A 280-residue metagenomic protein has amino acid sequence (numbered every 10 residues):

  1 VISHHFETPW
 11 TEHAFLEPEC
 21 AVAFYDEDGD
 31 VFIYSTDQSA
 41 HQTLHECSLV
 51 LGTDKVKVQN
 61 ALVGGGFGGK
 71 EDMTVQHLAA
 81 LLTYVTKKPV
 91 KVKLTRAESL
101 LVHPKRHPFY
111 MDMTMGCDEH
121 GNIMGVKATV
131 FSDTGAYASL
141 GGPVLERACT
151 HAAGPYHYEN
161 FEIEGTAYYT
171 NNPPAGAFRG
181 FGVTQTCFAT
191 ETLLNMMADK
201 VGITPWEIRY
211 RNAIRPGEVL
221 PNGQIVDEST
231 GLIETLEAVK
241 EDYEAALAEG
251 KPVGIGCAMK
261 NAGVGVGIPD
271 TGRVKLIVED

Functional and structural regions predicted by a protein language model:
V1-D280: Structural alpha/beta core scaffold segments of enzyme domains
